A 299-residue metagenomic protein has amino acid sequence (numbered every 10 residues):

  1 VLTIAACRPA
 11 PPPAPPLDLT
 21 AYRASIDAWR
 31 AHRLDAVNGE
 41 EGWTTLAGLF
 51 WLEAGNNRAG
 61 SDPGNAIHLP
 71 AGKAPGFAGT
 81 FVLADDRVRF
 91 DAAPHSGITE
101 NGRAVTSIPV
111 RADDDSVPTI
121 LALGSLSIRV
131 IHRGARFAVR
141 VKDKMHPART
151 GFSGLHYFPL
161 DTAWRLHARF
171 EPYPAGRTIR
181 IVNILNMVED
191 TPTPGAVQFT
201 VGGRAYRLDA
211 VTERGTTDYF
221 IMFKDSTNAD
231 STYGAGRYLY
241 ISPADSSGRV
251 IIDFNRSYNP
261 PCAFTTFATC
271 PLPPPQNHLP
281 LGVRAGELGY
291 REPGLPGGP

Functional and structural regions predicted by a protein language model:
I4-A6: C-terminal motif of bacterial Sec signal peptides marking the signal peptidase cleavage site
R8-A21: Bacterial Sec signal peptide processing site at the extreme N-terminus
L46, W51-P118: Forkhead-associated
G72-P75, T80-R89, V188-Y233: Mid-length scaffold segments of soluble, non-membrane domains
D91-H95, T99-H167, G176, G286-R291 (+1 more regions): C-terminal boundary/linker segments immediately following FHA domains
N101-D114, A205-R256: An exposed acidic His-Trp-rich patch
T150-E213: Conserved, compact domain cores that house catalytic/ligand-binding motifs in diverse enzymes and effector modules
G154-Y157, S226-D230, A235, Y240-A244 (+2 more regions): Extended, aromatic/histidine-rich regions of cofactor-dependent oxidoreductases associated with respiratory
